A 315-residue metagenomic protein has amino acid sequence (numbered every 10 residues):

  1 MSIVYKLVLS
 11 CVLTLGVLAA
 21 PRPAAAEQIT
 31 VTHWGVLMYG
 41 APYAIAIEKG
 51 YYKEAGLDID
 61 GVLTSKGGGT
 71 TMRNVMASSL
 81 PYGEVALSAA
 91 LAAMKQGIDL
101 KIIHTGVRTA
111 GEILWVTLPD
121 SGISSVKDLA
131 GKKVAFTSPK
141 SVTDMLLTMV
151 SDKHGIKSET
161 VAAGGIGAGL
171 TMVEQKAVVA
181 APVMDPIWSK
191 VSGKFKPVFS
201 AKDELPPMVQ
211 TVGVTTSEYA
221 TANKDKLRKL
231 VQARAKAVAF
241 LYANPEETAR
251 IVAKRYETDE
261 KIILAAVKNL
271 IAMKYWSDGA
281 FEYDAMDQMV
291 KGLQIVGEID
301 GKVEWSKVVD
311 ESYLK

Functional and structural regions predicted by a protein language model:
M1-Y5: N-terminal secretory signal peptides that target proteins for export/translocation
K6-A19: Bacterial N-terminal signal peptides
A20-A26: Sec/Tat signal peptide C-region and signal peptidase I cleavage site
E27-I156, T160-A163, G169-M172, V179-D185 (+2 more regions): Short, glycine-/small- and polar/acidic-enriched structural segments that line small-molecule recognition paths
S88, G165-R255: Pocket-lining segment of extracytoplasmic ligand-binding domains
T221-I299: Secondary-structure end/capping motifs
V290-K315: Conserved C-terminal helix/tail region of periplasmic/extracytoplasmic solute-binding proteins
